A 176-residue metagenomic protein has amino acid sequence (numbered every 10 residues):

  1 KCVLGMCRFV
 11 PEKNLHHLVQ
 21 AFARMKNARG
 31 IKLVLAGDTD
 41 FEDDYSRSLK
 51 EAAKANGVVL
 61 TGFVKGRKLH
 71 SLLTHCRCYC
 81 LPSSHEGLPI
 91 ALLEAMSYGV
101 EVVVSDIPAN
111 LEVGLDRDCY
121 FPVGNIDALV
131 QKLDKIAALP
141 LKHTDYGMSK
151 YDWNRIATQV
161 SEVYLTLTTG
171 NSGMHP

Functional and structural regions predicted by a protein language model:
K1-K13, V19-F22, V34: Conserved donor-binding/catalytic core segment of Leloir-type glycosyltransferases
S46-R67: Nucleotide-activated donor-binding/catalytic signature segment of Leloir-type glycosyltransferases, i.e., the conserved
F63-V64, S71-C76, V160: Short alpha-helical donor nucleotide-sugar binding micro-motif in glycosyltransferases
S84: Aromatic "clamp/platform" in nucleotide-sugar-dependent glycosyltransferases that forms part of the donor/acceptor
S97, E101-V104: Short hydrophobic beta-strand element within catalytic cores of glycosyltransferases and related nucleotide-activated
C119-I126, D134-A138: Conserved acidic donor-binding segment of nucleotide-sugar-dependent glycosyltransferases
P140-T169: A charged, aromatic-enriched C-terminal amphipathic alpha-helix characteristic of glycosyltransferases across folds
